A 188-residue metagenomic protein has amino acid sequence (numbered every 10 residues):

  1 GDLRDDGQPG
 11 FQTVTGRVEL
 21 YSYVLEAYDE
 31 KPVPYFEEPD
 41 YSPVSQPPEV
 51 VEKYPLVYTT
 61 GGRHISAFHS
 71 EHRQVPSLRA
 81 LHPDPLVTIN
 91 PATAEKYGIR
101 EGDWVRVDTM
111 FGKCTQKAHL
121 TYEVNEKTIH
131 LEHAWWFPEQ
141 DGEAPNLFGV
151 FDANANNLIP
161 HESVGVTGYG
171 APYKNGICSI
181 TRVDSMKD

Functional and structural regions predicted by a protein language model:
G1-V75: Long, low-complexity segments enriched in small/aliphatic residues
V75-T88, A92-D188: Long, contiguous, secondary-structure-rich segments that constitute the structural scaffold of globular domains
